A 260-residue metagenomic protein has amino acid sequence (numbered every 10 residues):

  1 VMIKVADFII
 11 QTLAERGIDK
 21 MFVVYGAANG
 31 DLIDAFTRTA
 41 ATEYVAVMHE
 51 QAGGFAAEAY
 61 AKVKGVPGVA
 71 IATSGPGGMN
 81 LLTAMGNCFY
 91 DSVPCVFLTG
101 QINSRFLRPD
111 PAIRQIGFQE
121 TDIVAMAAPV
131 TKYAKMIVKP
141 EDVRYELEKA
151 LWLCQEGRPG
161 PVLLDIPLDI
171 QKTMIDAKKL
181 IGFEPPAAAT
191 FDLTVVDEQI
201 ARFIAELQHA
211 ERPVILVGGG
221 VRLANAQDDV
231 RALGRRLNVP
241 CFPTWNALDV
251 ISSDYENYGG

Functional and structural regions predicted by a protein language model:
V1-G260: N-terminal alpha/beta PP-like core and its mobile active-site loop of ThDP/TPP-dependent enzymes
